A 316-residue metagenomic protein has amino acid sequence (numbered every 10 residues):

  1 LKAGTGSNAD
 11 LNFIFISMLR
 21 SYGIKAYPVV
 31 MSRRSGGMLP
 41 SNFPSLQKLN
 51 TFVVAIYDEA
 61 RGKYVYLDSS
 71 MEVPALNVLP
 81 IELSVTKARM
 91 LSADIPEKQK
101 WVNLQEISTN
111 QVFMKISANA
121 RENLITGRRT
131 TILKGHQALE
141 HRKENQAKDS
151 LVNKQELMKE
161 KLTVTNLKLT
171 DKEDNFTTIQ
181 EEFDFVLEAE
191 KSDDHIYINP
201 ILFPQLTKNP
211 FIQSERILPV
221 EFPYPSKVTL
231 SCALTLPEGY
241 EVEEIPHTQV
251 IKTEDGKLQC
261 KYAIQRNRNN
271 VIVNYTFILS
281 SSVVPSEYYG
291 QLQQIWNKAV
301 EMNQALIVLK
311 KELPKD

Functional and structural regions predicted by a protein language model:
L1-D316: A sensor for short, sequence-defined functional sites
